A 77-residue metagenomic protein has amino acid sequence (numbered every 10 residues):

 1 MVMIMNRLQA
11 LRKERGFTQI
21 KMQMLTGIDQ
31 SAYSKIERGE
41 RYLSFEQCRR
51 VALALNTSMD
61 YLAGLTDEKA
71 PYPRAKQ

Functional and structural regions predicted by a protein language model:
M1-E14: A short, Lys/Arg-rich alpha-helix, primarily the initiator
N6, G16-F17, L43-E46: Residue-level signal for the short linker/turn that defines the boundary of a DNA-recognition helix
Q9, I20, R49: Residues within the helices of the helix-turn-helix
R12, Q23, A52: The alpha-helix within a helix-turn-helix
E14, L53, A63-Q77: Short, charged recognition helix plus adjacent turn of helix-turn-helix-like nucleic-acid-binding domains
G16-K35: Short alpha-helical DNA-recognition segment
G27, E46-Y61: DNA major-groove recognition helix of helix-turn-helix/homeodomain DNA-binding modules
E37, Q47, T66: DNA major-groove recognition helix of helix-turn-helix
